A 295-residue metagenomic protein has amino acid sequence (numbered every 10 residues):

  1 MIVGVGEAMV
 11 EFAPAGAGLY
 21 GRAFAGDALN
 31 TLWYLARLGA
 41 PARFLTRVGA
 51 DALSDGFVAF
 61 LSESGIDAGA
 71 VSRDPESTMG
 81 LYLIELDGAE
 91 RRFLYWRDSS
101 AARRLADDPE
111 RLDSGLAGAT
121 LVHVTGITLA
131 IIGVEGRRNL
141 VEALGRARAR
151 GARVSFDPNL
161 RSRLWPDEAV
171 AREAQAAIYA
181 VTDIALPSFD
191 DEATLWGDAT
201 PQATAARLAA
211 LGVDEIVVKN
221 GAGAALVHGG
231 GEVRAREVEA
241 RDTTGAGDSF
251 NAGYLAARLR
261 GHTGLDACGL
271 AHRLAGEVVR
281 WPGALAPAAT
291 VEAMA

Functional and structural regions predicted by a protein language model:
M1-I66, E239-A240: Glycine-rich phosphate/adenosyl-contacting loop at the front of the ribokinase-like
A8, P158, S249: Active-site metal-binding loops of divalent metal-dependent hydrolases
F12, P41-I127, A295: Conserved N-terminal subdomain of the carbohydrate kinase-like
L38-A40, A147-G151, V181: Helix C-cap/helix->beta junction micro-motif
P41-A42, A68, V154, I216 (+1 more regions): Hydrophobic anchor at the start of a short beta-strand that flanks the dinucleotide cofactor-binding loop
G145-R146, G197, P201-A295: Conserved phosphate-binding/catalytic region of the ribokinase-like
R150, L160-G230: Conserved phosphate/ATP/ADP-binding segment of small-molecule kinases
